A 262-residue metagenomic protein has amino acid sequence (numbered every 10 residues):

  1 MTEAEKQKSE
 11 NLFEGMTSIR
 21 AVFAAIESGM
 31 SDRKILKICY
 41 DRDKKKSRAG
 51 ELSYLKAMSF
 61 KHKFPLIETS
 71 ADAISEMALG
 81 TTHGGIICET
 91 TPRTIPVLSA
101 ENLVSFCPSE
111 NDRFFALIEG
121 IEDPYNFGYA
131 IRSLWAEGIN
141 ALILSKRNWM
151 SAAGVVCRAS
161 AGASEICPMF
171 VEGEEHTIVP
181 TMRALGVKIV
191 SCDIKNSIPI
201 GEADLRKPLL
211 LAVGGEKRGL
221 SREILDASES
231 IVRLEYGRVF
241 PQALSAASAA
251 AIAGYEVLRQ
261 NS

Functional and structural regions predicted by a protein language model:
M1-F106: N-terminal positively charged helical leader segments and presequences
K6-M16, F115-Y125, S145: Short, glycine-rich nucleotide/cofactor-binding loops
G15-S18, E122-A130, E174, P241-S248: Amphipathic alpha-helical repeat scaffolds
R20, V155-A163, R222-S262: Structured adenosyl-cofactor binding patch, chiefly the S-adenosyl-L-methionine
I67, D72-R113, A153-L220: S-adenosyl-L-methionine/SAH cofactor-binding core of RNA-modifying enzymes
S70, E119, S145-K146, C167 (+2 more regions): Short beta->alpha connector loops at strand-helix junctions that form conserved, small/polar/Pro-enriched
Y129, I143-A153: Short glycine/proline-centered loop/turn elements that form peptide/ligand docking sites
